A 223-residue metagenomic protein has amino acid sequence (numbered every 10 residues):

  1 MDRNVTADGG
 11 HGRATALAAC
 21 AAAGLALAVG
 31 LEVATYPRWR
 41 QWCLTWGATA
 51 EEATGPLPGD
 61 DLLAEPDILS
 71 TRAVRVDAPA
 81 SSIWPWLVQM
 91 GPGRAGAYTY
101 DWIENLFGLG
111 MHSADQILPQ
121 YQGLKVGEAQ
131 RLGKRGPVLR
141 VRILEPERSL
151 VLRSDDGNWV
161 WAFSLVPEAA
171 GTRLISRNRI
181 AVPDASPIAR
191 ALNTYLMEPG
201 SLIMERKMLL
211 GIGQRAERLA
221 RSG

Functional and structural regions predicted by a protein language model:
M1-L69, A73, S81-S82, S164-R173 (+2 more regions): Short amphipathic, positively biased membrane-proximal segments that drive organelle/inner-membrane targeting
P56, L63-A64, R75-S82, V88-A162 (+4 more regions): Glycine-rich portal/gate segments that line the openings of hydrophobic small-molecule binding cavities
